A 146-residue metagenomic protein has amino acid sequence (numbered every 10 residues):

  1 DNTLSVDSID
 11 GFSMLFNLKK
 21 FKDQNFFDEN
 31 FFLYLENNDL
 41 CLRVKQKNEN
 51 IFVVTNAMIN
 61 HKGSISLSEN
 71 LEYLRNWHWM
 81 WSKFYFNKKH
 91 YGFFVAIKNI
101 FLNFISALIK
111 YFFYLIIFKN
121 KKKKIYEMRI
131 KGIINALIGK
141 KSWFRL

Functional and structural regions predicted by a protein language model:
N2-F26, N30-M58: A short, conserved alpha-helix in the catalytic core of glycosyltransferases
N2-N17, E69-F104: Extended, non-globular alpha-helical segments
K19, D23, R43, Y85 (+2 more regions): Residue-level signal for well-ordered alpha-helical scaffold segments within enzymatic catalytic domains
F31, D39-L42, W81, Y85-F86 (+2 more regions): Hydrophobic side chains within alpha-helical segments
F31-Y34, E69-N76, K123: Flexible, glycine- and charge-enriched loops at secondary-structure boundaries
K47, L67-S68: Short, glycine/charged-enriched secondary-structure capping and boundary segments
L74-S82, F93-L146: Non-catalytic, C-terminal membrane-associated alpha-helical segments of glycosyltransferases
